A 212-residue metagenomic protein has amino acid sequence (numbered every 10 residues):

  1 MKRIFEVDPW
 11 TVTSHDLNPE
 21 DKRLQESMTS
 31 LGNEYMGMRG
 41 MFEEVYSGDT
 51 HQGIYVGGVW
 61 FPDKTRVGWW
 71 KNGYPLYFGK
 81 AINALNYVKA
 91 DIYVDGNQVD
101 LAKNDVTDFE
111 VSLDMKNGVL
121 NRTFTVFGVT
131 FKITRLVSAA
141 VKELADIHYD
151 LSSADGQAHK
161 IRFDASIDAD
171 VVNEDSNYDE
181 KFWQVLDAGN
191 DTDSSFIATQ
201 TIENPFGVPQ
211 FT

Functional and structural regions predicted by a protein language model:
K2-T212: Beta-sandwich/jelly-roll carbohydrate-recognition scaffolds of carbohydrate-active enzymes
